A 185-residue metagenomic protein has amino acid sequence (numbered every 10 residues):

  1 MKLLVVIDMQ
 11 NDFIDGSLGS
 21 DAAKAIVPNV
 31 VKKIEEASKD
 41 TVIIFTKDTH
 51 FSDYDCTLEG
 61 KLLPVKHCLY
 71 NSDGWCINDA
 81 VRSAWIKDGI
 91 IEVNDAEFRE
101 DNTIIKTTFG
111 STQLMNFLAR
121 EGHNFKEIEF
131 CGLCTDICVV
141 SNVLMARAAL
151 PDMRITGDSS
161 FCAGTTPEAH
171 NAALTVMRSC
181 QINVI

Functional and structural regions predicted by a protein language model:
M1-T103, K126, D152-T156, T165-S179 (+1 more regions): Active-site acidic carboxylates
T103-S141, A163-I185: Conserved N-terminal glycine/acidic-rich loop preference
V143, R147-A148: Surface-exposed amphipathic alpha-helices with a cationic face
